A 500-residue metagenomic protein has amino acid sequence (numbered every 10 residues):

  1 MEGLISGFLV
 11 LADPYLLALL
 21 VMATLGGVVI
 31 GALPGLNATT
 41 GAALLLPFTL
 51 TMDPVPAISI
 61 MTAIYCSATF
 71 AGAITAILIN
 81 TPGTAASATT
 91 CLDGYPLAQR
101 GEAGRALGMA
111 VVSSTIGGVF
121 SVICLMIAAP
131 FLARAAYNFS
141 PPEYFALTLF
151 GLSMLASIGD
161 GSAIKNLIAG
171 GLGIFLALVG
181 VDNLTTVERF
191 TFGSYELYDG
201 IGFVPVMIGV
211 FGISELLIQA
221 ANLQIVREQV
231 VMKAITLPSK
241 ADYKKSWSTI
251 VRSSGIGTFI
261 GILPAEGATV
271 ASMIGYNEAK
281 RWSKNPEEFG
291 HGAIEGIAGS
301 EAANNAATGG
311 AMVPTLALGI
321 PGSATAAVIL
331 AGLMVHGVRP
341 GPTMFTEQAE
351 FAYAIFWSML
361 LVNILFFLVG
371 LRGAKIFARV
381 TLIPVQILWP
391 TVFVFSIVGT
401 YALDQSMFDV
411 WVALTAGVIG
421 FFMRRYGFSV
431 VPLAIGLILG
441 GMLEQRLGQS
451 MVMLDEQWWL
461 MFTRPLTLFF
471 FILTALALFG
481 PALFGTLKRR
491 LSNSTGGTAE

Functional and structural regions predicted by a protein language model:
M1-A57, P130, A136-Y137, E188-A293 (+6 more regions): Helix-loop-helix hairpins and the membrane-proximal interhelical loops of multi-pass alpha-helical transport proteins
T24-A38, A68-N80, L155-D160, G255-P264 (+3 more regions): Transmembrane alpha-helix interface/packing and boundary motifs in multi-pass membrane proteins, characterized by
I30-T39, I77-A88, F120-C124, I260-T269 (+4 more regions): Short helix-coil transition sites and intra-membrane helix breaks within transmembrane domains of multi-pass
A38-F48, M61, A76-P96, I127 (+6 more regions): Re-entrant/interfacial helical elements at transmembrane boundaries that shape and gate the permeation pathway
V55-S59, P96-S113, K284-I297, A324-A327 (+2 more regions): Membrane-interface alpha-helices at helix entry/exit sites of multi-pass transporters
Y65-A76, G83, A293-L318, G322 (+2 more regions): A structural-propensity feature for long, helix-poor, extended segments
C66-A71, V112-C124, L132, L176 (+3 more regions): Membrane-embedded alpha-helical segments of transport systems, primarily multispan ion/solute transporters
G108-Q224, V335-K488: Membrane-embedded alpha-helical modules
